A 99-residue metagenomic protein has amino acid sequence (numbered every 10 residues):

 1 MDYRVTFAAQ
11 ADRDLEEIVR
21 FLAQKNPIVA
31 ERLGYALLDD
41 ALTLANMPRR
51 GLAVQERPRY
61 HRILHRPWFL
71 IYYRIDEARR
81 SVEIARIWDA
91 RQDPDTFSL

Functional and structural regions predicted by a protein language model:
M1-H61, L99: Basic, Lys/Arg-enriched alpha-helical interface segments
R57-P58, F69-I71: A generic local structural motif
L64-P67: A short catalytic or substrate-binding loop motif that flags glycine-/basic-rich loops and adjacent residues that bind
L70, R74-L99: Enriched for short, Lys/Arg-rich terminal
